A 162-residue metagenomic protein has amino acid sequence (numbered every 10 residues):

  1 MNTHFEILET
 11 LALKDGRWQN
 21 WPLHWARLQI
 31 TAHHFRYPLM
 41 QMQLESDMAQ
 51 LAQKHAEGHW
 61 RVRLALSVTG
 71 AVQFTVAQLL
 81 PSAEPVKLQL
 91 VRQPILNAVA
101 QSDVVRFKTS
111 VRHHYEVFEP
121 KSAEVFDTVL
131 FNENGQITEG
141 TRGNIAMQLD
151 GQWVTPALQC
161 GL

Functional and structural regions predicted by a protein language model:
M1-R61, A65-L162: Helix-start/capping segments and mature chain N-termini
